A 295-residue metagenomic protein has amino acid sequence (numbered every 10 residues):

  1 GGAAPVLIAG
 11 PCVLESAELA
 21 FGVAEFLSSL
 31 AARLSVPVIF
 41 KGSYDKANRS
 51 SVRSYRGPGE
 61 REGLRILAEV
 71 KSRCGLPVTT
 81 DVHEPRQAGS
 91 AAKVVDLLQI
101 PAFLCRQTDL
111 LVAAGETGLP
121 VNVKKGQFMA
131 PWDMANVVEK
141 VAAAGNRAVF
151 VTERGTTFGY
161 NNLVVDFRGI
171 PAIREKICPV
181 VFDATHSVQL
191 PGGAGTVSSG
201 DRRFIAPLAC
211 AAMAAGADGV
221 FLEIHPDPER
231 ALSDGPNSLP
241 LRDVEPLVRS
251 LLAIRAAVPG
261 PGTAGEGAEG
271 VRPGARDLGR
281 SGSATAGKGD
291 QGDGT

Functional and structural regions predicted by a protein language model:
G1-L7, A256-A264: N-terminal amphipathic alpha-helix/helix-capping segment at the start of soluble metabolic enzymes
G2-P5, L34-V38, S72-V78, V94-D96 (+4 more regions): Short, well-ordered coil/turn segments that N-cap beta-strands
L7-A20, V38-E60, I224-P236: Glycine-rich, proline-tolerant flexible connector loops at the mouths of alpha/beta enzymes
V13-L27, P58-R65, S199-P207: Glycine-rich anion/phosphate-binding loops
L27-S29, Y55-T79, A114-P120, I170-V180 (+1 more regions): Alpha-helix-loop-beta-strand connector modules within alpha/beta enzyme cores
P58-G59, R73-Q87, D96-D109, L119-P131 (+1 more regions): Catalytic beta/alpha-barrel core
G118, N122-I224: Catalytic alpha/beta core domains of metabolic enzymes, predominantly
